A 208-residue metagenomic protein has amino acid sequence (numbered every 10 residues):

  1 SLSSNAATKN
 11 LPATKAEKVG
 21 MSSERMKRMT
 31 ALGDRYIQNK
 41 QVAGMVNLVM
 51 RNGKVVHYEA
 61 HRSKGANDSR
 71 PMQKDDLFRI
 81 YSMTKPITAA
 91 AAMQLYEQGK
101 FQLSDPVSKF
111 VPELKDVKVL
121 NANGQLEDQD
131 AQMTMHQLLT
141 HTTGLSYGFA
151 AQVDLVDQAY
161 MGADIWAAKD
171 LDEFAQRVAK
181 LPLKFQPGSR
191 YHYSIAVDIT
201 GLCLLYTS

Functional and structural regions predicted by a protein language model:
S4-T8: Boundary at the C-terminal end of the N-terminal hydrophobic targeting segment
N10-A13, K27, D34, S63-H192: Active-site-proximal loop and beta-strand segments within enzyme catalytic domains
E17-R51: Beta-lactamase-like hydrolase cores
E59-H61: Short hydrophobic alpha-helix segments
I87-A89, A196-G201: Well-ordered alpha-helical segments within folded domains of soluble proteins
Y206-T207: Conserved small/polar residues in nucleotide/adenosyl-binding loops
